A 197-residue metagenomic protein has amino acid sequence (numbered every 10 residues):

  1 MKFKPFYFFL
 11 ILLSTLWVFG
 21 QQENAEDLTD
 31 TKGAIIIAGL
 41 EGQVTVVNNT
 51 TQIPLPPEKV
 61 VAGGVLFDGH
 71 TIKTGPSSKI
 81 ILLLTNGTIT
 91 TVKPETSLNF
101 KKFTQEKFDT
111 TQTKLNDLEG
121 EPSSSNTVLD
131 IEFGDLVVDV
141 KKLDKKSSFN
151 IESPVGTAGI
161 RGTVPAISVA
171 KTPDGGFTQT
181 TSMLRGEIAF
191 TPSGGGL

Functional and structural regions predicted by a protein language model:
M1-P5: Positively charged n-region of N-terminal signal peptides that target proteins for export
Y7-L16: Bacterial N-terminal signal peptides
G20-I80, L84-L197: Flexible, surface-exposed loop/linker segments and immediately adjacent secondary-structure boundaries
